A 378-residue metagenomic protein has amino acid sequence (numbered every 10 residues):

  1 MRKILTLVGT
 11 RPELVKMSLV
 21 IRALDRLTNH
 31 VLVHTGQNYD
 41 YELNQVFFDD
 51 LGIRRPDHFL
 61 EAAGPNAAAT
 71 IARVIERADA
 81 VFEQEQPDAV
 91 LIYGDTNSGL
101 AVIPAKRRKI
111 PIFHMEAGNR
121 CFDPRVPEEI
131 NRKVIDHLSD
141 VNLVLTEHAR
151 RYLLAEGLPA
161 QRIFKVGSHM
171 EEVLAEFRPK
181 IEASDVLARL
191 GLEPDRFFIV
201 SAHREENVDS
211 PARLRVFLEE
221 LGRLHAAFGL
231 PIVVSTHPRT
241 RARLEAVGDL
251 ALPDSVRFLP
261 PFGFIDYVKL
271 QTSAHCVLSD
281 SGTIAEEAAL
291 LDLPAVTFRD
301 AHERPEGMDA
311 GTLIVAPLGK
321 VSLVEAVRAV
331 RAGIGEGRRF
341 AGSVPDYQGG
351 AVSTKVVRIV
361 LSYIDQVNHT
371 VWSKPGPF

Functional and structural regions predicted by a protein language model:
L5-V8, E13-A23, L27, F47 (+1 more regions): Active-site and donor-binding regions of nucleotide-sugar-utilizing enzymes
Q37, Q45-F47, E182-S273, V371-K374 (+1 more regions): Donor-nucleotide binding loops and adjacent catalytic segments primarily of GT-B fold Leloir glycosyltransferases
Q37-E42, E61, L138-R213: A nucleotide-sugar donor-handling region in carbohydrate enzymes
L60-E61, R257-P260, I314-G319: Short acidic-hydrophobic, aromatic-tinged amphipathic segments that line or gate anion-handling sites
A78, F82, K269-A274: Short alpha-helical donor nucleotide-sugar binding micro-motif in glycosyltransferases
I92-Y93, G99-V102, H114-M115, N142 (+1 more regions): A donor-sugar binding/catalytic signature common to diverse glycosyltransferases and related nucleotide-sugar
R304-V330, F340-A351: Change "using UDP/GDP/dTDP sugars" to "using nucleotide sugars
A332-F378: C-terminal amphipathic helix plus adjacent low-complexity, charged tail appended to glycosyltransferase catalytic
